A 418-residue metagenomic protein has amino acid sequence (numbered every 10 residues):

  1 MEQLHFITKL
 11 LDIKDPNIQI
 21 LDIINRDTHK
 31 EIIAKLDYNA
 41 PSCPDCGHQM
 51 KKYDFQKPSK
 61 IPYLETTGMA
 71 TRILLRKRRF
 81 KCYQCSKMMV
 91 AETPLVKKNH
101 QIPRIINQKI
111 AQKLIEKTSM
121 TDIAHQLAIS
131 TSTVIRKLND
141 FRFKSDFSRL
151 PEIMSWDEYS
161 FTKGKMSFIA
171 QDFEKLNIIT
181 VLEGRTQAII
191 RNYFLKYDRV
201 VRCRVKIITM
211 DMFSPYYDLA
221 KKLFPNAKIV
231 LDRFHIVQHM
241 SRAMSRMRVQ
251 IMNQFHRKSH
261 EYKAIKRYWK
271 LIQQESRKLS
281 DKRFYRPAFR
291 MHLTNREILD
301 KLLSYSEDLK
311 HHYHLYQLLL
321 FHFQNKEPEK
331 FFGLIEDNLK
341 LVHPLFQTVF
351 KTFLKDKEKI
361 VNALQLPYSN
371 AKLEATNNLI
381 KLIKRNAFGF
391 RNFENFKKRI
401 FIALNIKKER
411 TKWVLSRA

Functional and structural regions predicted by a protein language model:
M1-K87, A91-T93: Short, conserved DNA-binding cores of transcription-related domains
A40, D45, K51, L138 (+7 more regions): Acidic/histidine-rich catalytic cores and adjacent linkers of DNA breakage/strand-transfer/modification proteins
G47, K60-K165, R202-V205, T209 (+1 more regions): Short, positively charged, Gly/Tyr-enriched micro-motifs that form contact patches at catalytic or ligand/partner
H48-K51, K87-V90, I115, S119 (+8 more regions): Non-catalytic alpha-helical coupling and interface elements of nucleotide-dependent molecular machines and regulators
T93, Q171-N177: Gly-rich Lys/Arg/Thr-decorated short loops/hinges at beta-loop-alpha junctions or inter-strand turns that position
N99-I110, T121, T180, Q324 (+2 more regions): Acidic, glycine-enriched active-site microenvironments
N99-Q101, I179-V201, I207: Active-site beta-loop-alpha junctions of metal-dependent nucleic acid enzymes, especially the RNase H-like/DDE
I236-R257: Short alpha-helix plus adjacent loop in nuclease-associated cores
